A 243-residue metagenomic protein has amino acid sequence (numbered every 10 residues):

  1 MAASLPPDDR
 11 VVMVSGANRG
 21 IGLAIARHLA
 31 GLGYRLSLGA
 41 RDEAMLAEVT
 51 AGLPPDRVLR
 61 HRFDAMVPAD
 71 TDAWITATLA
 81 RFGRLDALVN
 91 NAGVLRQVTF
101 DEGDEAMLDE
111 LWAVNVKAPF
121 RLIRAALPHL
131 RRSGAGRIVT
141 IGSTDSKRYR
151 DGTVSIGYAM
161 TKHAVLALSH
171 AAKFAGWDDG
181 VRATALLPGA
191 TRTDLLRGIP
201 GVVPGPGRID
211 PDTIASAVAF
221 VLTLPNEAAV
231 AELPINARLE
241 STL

Functional and structural regions predicted by a protein language model:
D9-R10, R84-L85, L130-S143, D178-R182: Active-site loop of short-chain dehydrogenase/reductase
N18-R19: Conserved glycine-rich cofactor-binding loop
L32-V49: Conserved glycine-rich Rossmann-like NAD(P)H-binding loop of the short-chain dehydrogenase/reductase
L53-P68: Rossmann-fold cofactor-recognition segment
T99-F100, M107-W112: Substrate-binding pocket helix/loop in short-chain dehydrogenase/reductase
R137-A164, H170, F174-W177: Catalytic loop of short-chain dehydrogenase/reductase
D178-V181, A185, G201-L243: C-terminal helical subdomain
